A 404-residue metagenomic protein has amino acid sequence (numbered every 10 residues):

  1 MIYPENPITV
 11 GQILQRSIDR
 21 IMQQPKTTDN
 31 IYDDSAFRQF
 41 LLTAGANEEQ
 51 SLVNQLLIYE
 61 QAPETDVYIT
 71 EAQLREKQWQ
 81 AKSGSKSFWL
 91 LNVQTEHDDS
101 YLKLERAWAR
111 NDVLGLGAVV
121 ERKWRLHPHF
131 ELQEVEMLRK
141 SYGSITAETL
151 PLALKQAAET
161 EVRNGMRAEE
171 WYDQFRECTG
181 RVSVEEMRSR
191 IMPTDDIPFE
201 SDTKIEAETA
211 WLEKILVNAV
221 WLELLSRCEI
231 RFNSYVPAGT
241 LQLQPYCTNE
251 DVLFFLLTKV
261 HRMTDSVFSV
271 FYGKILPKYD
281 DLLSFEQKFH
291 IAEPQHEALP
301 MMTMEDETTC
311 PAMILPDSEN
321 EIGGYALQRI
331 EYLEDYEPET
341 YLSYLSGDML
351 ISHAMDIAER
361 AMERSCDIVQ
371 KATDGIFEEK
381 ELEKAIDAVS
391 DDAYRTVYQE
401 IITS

Functional and structural regions predicted by a protein language model:
M1-A292: N-terminal accessory/interface modules of nucleic-acid-binding and processing proteins
S17-L41, L299-I314, E319-D356: Amphipathic alpha-helical packing elements
L90, E337, A393: Residue-level signature of catalytic and energy-coupling elements of molecular machines, predominantly ATP/GTP-dependent
F289, E293, E307, L342 (+2 more regions): Extracellular/luminal domains of secretory-pathway glycoproteins
G347-I351, A358, E379, E383-D387: Conserved phosphate/pyrophosphate-binding and hydrolysis machinery centered on Walker-type P-loop NTPases, extending
S352, M362-S365: Metallocofactor- and cofactor-centric catalytic cores in central/energy metabolism, strongly enriched
Q370-S404: C-terminal charged interaction modules
